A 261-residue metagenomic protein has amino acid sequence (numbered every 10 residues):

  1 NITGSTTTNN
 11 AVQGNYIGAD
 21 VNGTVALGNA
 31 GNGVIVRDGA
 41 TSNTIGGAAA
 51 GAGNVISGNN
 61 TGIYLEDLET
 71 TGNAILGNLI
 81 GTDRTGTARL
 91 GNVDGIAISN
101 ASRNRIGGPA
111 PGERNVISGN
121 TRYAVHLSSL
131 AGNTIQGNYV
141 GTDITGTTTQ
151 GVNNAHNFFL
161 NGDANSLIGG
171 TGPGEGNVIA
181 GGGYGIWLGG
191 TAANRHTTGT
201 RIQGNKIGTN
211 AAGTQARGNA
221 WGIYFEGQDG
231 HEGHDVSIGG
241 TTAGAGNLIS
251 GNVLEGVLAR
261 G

Functional and structural regions predicted by a protein language model:
N1-G261: Extracellular parallel beta-helix/beta-solenoid repeat domains
